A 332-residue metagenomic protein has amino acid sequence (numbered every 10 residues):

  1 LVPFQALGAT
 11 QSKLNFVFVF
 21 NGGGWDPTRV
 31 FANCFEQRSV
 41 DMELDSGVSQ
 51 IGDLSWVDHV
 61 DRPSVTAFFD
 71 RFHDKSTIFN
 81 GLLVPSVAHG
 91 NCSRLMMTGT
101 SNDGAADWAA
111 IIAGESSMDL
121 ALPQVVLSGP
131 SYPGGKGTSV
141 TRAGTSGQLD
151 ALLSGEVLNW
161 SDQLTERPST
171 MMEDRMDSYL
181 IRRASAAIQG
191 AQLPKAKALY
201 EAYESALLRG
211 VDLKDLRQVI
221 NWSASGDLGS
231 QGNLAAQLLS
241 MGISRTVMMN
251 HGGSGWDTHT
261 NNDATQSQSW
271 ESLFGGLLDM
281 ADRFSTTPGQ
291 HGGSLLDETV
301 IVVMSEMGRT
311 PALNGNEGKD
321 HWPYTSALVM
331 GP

Functional and structural regions predicted by a protein language model:
L1-P332: Ligand-binding pockets and gating/stacking loops
